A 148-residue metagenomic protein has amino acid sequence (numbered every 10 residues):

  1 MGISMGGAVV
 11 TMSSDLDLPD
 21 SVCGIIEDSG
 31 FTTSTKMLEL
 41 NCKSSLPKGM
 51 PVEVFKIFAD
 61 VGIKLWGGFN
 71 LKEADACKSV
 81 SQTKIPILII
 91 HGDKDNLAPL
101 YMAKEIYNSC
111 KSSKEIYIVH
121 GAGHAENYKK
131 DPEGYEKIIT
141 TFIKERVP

Functional and structural regions predicted by a protein language model:
G2-G6, V10: Gly/Ala-rich beta-loop-alpha elbow adjacent to hydrolase catalytic centers
M12-F69: Hydrolase active-site cap/lid region
I63-S79, I85: Active-site nucleophile elbow and catalytic-triad environment of alpha/beta-hydrolase enzymes
A76, I85, P99-N108: Short alpha-helix in the alpha/beta-hydrolase fold that links the catalytic acid
Q82-K84, I89-H91, D95: Short beta-strand/loop motif that positions the catalytic acidic residue of the alpha/beta-hydrolase fold
D93-A98, A125-E126: Acidic catalytic loop of the alpha/beta-hydrolase fold
Y107-A125, P132: Catalytic histidine neighborhood in serine/cysteine hydrolases with alpha/beta-hydrolase-type architecture
K130-P148: Catalytic active-site module of serine/aspartate enzymes centered on a nucleophile-bearing elbow/loop
